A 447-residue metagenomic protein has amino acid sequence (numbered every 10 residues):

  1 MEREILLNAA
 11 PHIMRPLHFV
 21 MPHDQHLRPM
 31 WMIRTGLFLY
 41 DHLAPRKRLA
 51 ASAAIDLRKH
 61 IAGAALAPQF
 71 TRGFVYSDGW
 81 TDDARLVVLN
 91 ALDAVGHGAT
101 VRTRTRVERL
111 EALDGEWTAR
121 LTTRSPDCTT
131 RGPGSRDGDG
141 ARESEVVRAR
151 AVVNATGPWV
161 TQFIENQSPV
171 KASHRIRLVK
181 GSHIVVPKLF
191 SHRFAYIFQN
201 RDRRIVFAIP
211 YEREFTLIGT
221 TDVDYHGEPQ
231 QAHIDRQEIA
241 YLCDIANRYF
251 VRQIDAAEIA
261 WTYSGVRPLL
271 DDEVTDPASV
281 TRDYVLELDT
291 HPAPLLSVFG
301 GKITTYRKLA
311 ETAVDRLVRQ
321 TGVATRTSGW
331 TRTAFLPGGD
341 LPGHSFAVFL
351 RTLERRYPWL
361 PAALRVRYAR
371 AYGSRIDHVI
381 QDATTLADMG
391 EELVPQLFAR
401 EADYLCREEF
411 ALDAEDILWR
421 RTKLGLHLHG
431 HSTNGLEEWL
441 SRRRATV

Functional and structural regions predicted by a protein language model:
M1-A62: Dinucleotide-binding Rossmann-like beta1-alpha1 core, especially the glycine-rich loop that anchors the ADP
H12-V20, A51-I55, V87, L393-V394 (+2 more regions): Short coil/turn segments at secondary-structure boundaries
A64-T71, G219-D222: Residues forming anionic-ligand binding surfaces in small-molecule and nucleic-acid pockets of primarily soluble enzymes
F74-R124, E143-R150: Helical element adjacent to the flavin cofactor pocket in flavoenzyme catalytic cores
S77, D83-R85, D93, S168-I218 (+3 more regions): C-terminal catalytic lobe of FAD-dependent flavoproteins
G132-G134, G138-G140: Residue-identity detector for glycine
N154-P169: Flavin (primarily FAD) binding-site architecture
